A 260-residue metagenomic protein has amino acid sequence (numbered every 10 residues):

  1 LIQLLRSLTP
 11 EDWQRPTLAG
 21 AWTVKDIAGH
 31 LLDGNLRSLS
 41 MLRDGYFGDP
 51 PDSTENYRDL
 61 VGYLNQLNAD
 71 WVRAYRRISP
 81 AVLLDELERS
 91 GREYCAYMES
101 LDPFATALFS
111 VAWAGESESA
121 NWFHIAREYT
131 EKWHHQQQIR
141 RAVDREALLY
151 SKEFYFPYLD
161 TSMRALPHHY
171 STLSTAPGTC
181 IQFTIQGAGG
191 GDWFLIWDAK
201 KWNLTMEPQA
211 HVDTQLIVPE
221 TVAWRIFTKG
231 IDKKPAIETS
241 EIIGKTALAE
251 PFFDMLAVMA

Functional and structural regions predicted by a protein language model:
I2-T23, Y97-S119: Helix-loop segments that flank and shape redox-cofactor active sites
R15-R58, V111-S171: Short, contiguous alpha-helical
S38-E93: Short, helix-capping/interhelical loops that line the mouth of catalytic, cofactor-, or ligand-binding pockets
L83-E86, S90, H124-E131, V212: Amphipathic alpha-helix face/heptad-repeat signature
Y155-D198: A glycine-rich beta-turn/hairpin centered on an aromatic-Pro dipeptide
I185-Q215, P219: Acidic/His-leaning functional-site neighborhoods
P208-A260: C-terminal interaction segments
